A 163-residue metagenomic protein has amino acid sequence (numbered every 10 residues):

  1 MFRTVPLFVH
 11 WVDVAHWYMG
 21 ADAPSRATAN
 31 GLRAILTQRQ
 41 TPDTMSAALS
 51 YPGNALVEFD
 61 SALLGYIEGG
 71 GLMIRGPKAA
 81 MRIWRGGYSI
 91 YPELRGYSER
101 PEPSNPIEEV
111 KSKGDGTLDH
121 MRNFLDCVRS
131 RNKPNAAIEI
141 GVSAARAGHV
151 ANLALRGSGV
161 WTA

Functional and structural regions predicted by a protein language model:
M1-S98, P103-E139, A145-A163: Contiguous beta-strand/loop segments that form the cofactor/metal-binding neighborhood of enzyme cores
